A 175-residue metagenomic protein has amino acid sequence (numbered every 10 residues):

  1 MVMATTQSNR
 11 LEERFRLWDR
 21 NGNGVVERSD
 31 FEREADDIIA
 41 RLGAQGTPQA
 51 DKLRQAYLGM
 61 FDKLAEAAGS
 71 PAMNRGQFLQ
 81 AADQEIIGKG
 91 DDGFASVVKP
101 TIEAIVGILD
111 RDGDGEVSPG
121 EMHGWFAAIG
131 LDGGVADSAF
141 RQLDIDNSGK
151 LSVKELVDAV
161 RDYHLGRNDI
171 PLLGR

Functional and structural regions predicted by a protein language model:
V2-P48: The feature marks the first
V2-T6, D51, S96-V97, I129-L131: Short helix-capping and inter-helix turn/linker motifs at the boundaries of alpha-helical repeat units
Q7-G22, Q49-R75, K99-G113, V135-V153 (+1 more regions): Primarily EF-hand calcium-binding motifs
E27-Q45, A72-K89, E116-G130, S152-G166: Amphipathic regulatory helices of Ca2+-sensor modules
A81, D91-I105: Surface-exposed beta-loop interaction hotspot
G90-F94, D110-G113, A127, L131 (+1 more regions): Short acidic, glycine/proline-enriched loop segments that cap or flank alpha-helices
R167-R175: Short, charged, intrinsically disordered terminal tails
